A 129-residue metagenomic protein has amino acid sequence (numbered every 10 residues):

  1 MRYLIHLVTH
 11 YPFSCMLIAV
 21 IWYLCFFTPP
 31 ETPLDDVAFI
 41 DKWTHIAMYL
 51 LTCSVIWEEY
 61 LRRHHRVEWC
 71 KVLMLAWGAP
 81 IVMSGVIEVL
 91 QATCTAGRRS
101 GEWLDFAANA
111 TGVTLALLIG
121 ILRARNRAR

Functional and structural regions predicted by a protein language model:
M1-L104, A110-R129: Bulky hydrophobic segments
